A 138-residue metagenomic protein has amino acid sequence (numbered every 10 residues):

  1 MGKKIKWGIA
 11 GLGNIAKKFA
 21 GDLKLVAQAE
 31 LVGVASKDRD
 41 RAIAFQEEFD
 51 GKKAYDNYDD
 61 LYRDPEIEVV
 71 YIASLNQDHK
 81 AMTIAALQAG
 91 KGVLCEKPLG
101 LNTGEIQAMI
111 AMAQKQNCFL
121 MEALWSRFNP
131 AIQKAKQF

Functional and structural regions predicted by a protein language model:
M1-F49: N-terminal Rossmann-like dinucleotide-binding module
A16, A42, H79, T83 (+2 more regions): A general structural signal for well-ordered alpha-helical segments in protein cores
A20-G21, I43, D59, Q133-Q137: Active-site phosphate/pyrophosphate- and oxyanion-stabilizing loops and adjacent acidic/basic residues in soluble
A29, E68, K91, N117-F119: Short, well-ordered coil/turn segments that N-cap beta-strands
F49-M112: Beta-loop-alpha module in the N-terminal Rossmann-like domain of NAD(P)-dependent dehydrogenases, especially those
G100-F138: A contiguous active-site-proximal alpha/beta segment in oxidoreductase catalytic domains
